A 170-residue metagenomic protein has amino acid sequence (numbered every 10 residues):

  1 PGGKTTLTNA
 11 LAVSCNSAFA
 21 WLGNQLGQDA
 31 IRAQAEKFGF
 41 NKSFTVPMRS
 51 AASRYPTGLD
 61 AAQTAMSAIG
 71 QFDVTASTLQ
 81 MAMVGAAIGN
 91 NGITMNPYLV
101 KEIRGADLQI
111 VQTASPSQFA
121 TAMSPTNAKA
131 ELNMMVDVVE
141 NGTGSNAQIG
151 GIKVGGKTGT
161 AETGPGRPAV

Functional and structural regions predicted by a protein language model:
P1-V170: Beta-lactam-recognizing serine transpeptidase/beta-lactamase-like catalytic domain environment
